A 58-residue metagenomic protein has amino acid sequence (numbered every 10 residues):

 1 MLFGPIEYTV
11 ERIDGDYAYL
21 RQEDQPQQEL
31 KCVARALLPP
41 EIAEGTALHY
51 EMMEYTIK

Functional and structural regions predicted by a protein language model:
M1-E7: Short coil-to-beta-strand transition motifs
G15-L20: Short aromatic-glycine-enriched beta-strand elements
R21-E29: OB-fold (S1/OB) nucleic-acid-binding surfaces
Q28-P39: Beta-strand/loop nucleic-acid-binding surfaces
L37-H49: Short nucleic-acid-contacting surface segments enriched for D/E, G, S/T with interspersed K/R
E51-K58: Short, Lys/Arg- and Gly-enriched loop/turn segments at beta-strand edges
